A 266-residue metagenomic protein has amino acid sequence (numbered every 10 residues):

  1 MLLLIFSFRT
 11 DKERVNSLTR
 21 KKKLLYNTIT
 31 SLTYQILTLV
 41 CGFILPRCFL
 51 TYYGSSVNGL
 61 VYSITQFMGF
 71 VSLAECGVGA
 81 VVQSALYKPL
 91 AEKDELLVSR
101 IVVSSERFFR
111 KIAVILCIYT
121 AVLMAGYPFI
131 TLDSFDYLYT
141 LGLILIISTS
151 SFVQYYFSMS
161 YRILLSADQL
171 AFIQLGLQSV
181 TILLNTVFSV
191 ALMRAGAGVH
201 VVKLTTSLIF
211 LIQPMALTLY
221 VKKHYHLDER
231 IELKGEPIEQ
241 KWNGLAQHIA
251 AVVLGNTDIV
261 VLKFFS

Functional and structural regions predicted by a protein language model:
M1-G42, L96-S104, L138-L141, Q169 (+2 more regions): N-terminal membrane topogenesis motif
K21, L25, S151-G176, A197-H200 (+2 more regions): Membrane-interface junctions at transmembrane-helix termini in multi-pass inner-membrane proteins
K22-T38, E75-F129, L138-L145: Membrane-water interface segments that mark the loop-to-transmembrane alpha-helix transition
Y26-P46, T181, V202-L217, V221 (+1 more regions): Transmembrane helical elements of multi-pass membrane transporters/channels
C41, L45, Y62-L90, F108-L116 (+3 more regions): Small-residue-rich midsections of specific transmembrane alpha-helices
C48-F70, I101, V199-K203, P237-Q240 (+2 more regions): Interfacial/gating helices of multi-pass transporter permease domains
L50-Y52, S56-V57, F172, L183-P214: Membrane-interface helix-loop junctions in multi-pass transport and translocation proteins
I118, V122-A125, S134-S158, L175-L184 (+2 more regions): Alpha-helical transmembrane segments of multi-pass membrane proteins
